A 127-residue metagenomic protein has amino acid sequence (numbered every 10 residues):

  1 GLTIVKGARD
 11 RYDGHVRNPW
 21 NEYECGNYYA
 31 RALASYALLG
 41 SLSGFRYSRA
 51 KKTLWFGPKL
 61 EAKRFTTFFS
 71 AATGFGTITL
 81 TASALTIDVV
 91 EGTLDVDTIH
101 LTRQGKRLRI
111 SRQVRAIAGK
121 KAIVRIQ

Functional and structural regions predicted by a protein language model:
G1-K121: Non-catalytic C-terminal accessory modules of carbohydrate-active enzymes
I123-I126: Exposed aromatic-hydrophobic patches
